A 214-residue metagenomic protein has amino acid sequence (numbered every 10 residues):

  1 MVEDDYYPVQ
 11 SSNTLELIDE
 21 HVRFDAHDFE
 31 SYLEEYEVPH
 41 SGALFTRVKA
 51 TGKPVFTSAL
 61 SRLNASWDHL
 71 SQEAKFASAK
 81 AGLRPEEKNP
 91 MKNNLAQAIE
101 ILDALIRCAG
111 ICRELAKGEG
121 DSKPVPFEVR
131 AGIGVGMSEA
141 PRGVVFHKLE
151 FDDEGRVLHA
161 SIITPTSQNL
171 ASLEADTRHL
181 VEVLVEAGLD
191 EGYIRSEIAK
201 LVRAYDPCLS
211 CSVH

Functional and structural regions predicted by a protein language model:
M1-H214: Metal/cofactor-centered catalytic core regions of large enzymes
